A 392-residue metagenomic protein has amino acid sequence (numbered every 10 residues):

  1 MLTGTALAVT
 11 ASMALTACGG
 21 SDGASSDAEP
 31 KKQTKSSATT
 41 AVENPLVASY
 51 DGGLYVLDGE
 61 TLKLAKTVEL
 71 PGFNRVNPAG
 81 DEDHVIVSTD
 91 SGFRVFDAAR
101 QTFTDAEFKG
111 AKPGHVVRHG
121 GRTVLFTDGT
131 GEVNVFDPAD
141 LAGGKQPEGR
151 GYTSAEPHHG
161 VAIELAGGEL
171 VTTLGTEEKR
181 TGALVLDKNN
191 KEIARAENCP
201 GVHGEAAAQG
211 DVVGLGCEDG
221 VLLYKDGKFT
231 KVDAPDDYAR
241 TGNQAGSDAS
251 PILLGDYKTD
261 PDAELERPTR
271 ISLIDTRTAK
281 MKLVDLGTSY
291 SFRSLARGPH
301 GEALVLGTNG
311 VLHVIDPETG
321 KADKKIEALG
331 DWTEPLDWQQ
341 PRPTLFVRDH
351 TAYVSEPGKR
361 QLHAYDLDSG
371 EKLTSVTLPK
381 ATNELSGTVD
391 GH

Functional and structural regions predicted by a protein language model:
A14-A17: C-terminal motif of bacterial Sec signal peptides marking the signal peptidase cleavage site
G19-D22: Bacterial signal peptide processing site
K31-T39, L70-D83, E107-R122, G151-G167 (+5 more regions): Repeated scaffold domains used in trafficking and secretory/extracellular systems, primarily beta-propellers
S37-Y50, L54-Y55, N77-V95, V116-V135 (+7 more regions): Short beta-strand elements that form the blades of beta-propeller/WD-repeat-like and other beta-sheet-rich scaffold
E60-E69, D97-F108, K112, A142-S154 (+5 more regions): A short beta-strand motif characteristic of beta-propeller blades
E177-G298: Acidic, serine/threonine- and glycine-rich low-complexity intrinsically disordered segments that serve as flexible
G287-G330, E334-P357: Loop/turn-rich, solvent-exposed surfaces of beta-rich toroidal or solenoidal domains
P357-H392: Blade-level signature of beta-propeller repeat domains, shared across WD40, Kelch, NHL, RCC1 and BNR/Asp-box propellers
